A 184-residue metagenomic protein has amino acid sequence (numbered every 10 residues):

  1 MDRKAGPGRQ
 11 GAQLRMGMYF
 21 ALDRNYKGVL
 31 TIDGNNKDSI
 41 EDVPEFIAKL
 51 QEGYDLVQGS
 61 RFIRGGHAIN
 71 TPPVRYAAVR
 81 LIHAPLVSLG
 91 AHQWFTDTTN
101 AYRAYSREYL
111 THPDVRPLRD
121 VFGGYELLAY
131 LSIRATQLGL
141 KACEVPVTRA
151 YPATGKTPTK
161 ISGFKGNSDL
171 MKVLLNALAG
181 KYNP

Functional and structural regions predicted by a protein language model:
K4-D23, G28, I40-V121, P152-I161 (+1 more regions): Acceptor/aglycone-binding surface of glycosyltransferases and processive sugar-polymer synthases
N36-K37: Acidic metal-phosphate-binding loop of nucleotide-sugar-dependent transferases
H92, R116-P184: Hydrophobic helical membrane-anchoring modules
